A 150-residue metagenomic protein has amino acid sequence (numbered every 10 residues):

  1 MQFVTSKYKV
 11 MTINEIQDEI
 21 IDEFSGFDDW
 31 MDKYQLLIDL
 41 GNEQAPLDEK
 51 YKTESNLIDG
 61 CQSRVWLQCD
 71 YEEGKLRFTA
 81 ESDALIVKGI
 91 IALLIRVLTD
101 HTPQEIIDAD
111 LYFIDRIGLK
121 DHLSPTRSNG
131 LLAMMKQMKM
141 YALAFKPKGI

Functional and structural regions predicted by a protein language model:
M1-V4, V10: Acidic, Ala/Val/Gly-enriched low-complexity intrinsically disordered segments
I13-I21, S25-R64, Y71-K75, I114-A133 (+1 more regions): N-terminal intrinsically disordered, cationic/polar leader segments that include organellar targeting peptides
S82-A84: A short interface-forming secondary-structure element
V87: Hydrophobic (often cysteine-bearing) scaffold residues that line and stabilize catalytic clefts of nucleotide/cofactor
I91-H101: Alpha-helical support elements that line or immediately flank enzyme active sites and cofactor-binding pockets
D100-I117: Glycine-rich phosphate/pyrophosphate-binding loops and their adjacent beta-strand/loop elements at enzyme active sites
